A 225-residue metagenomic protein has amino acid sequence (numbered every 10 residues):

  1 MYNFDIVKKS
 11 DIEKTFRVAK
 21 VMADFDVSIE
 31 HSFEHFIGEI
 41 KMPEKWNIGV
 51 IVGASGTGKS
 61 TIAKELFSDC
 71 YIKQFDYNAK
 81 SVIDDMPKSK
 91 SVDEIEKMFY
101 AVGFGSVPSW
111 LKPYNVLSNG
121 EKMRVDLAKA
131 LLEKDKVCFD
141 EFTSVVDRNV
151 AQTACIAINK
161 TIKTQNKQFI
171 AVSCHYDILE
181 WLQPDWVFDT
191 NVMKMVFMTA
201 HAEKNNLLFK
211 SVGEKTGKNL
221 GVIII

Functional and structural regions predicted by a protein language model:
M1-P43: Pre-NBD coupling/linker segments of ABC/ABC-like ATPases
I6-K8, K41-F104, W181: ABC ATPase nucleotide-binding domain signature region
W46, S109-Y114: Interfacial catalytic loop of ABC nucleotide-binding domains
E65-L66, G120-F139: GG-anchored amphipathic helix commonly corresponding to the ABC/SMC/Rad50 NBD signature/C-loop
C138-D147: Walker B catalytic motif
T153-I158: Conserved hydrophobic alpha-helix in the ABC-type ATPase nucleotide-binding domain
H175-L182: Conserved H-loop
M195-I225: Non-catalytic substrate-recognition and accessory regions of acyl/acetyltransferase enzymes
